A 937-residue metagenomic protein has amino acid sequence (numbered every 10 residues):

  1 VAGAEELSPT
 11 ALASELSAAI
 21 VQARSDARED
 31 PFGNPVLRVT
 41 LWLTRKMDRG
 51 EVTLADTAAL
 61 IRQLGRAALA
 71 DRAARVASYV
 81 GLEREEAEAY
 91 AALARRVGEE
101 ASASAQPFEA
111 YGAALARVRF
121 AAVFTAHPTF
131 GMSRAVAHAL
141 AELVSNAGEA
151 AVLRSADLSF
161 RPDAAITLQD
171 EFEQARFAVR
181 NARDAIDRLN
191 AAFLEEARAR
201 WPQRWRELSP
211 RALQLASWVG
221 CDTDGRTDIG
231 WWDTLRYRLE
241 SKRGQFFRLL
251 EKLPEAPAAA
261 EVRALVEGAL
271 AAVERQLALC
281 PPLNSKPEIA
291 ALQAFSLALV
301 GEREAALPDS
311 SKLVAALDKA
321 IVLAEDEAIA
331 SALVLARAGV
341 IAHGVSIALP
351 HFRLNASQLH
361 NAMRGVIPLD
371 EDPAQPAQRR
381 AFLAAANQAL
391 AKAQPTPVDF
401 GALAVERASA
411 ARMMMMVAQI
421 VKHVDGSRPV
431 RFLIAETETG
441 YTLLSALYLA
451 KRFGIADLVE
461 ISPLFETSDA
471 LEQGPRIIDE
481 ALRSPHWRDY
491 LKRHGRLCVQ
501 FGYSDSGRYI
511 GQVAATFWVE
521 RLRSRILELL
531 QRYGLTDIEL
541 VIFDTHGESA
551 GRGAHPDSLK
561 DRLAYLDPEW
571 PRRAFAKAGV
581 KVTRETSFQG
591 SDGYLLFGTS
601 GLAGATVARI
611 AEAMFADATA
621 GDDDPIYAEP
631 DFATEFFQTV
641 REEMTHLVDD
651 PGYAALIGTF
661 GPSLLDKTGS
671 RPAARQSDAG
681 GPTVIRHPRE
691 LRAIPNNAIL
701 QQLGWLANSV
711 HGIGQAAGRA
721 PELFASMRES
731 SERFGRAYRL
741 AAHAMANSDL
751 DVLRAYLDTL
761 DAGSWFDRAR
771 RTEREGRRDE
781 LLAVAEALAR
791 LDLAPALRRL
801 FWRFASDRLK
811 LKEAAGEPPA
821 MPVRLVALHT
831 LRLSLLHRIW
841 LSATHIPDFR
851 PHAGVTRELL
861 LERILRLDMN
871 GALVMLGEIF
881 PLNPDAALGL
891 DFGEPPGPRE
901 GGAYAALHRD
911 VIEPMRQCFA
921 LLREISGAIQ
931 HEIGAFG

Functional and structural regions predicted by a protein language model:
V1-P210, W232-A306, P350-R353: Extended, highly charged
A2-E83, A87, A91, R95-V97 (+13 more regions): Acidic, glycine-enriched catalytic cores built around paired aspartates
A19, A185-A192, E196-R200, R248 (+11 more regions): Generic, well-ordered alpha-helical scaffold segments in large soluble proteins
L213-G230, A271, R275-F453: Structured, charged N-terminal subsegments at the starts of enzyme catalytic cores and at intra-chain domain/subunit
G220, F352, I434-T439, L464-S468 (+2 more regions): Active-site beta-loop-alpha junctions enriched in small/polar residues
R226-W232, F352, L359-R364, L444-A446 (+3 more regions): Short acidic, glycine/serine/threonine-rich loops at helix termini
P350, V430-I434, D457-F465, L497-F501 (+1 more regions): Hydrophobic faces of well-ordered beta-strands that scaffold small-molecule active sites in alpha/beta enzyme cores
I455-A456, L464-T516, E520: Catalytic core of soluble alpha/beta enzymes
